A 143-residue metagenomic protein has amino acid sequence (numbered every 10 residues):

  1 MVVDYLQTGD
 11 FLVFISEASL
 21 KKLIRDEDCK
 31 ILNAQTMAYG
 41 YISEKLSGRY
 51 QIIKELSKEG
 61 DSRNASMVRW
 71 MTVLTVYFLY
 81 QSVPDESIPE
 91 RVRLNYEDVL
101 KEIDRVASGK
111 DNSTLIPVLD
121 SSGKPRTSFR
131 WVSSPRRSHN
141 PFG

Functional and structural regions predicted by a protein language model:
M1-A65, R126-G143: Conserved short "hinge" loops at termini or chain/domain junctions
M37-G40, V73-Y77: Short, residue-level hotspots on alpha-helical faces of the histone-fold and other alpha-helical interaction modules
A65-L74: Elongated alpha-helical scaffolds
Y77-G143: Short loop/turn elements at secondary-structure junctions
